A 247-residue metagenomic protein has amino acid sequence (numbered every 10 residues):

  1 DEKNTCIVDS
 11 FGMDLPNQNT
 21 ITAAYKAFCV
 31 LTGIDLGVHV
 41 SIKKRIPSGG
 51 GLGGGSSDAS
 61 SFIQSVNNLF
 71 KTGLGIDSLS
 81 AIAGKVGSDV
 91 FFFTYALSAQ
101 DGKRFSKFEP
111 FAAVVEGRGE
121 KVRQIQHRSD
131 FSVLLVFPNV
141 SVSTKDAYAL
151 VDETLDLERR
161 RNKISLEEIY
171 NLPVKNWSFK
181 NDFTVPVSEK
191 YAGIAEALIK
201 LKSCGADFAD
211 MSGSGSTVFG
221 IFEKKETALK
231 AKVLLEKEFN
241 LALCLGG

Functional and structural regions predicted by a protein language model:
D1-G50, N67-D77, F105, R128 (+1 more regions): ATP-binding N-lobe of GHMP and related small-molecule kinases
C6, Y95, G102-F208, E223-E236 (+1 more regions): Conserved, helical-rich catalytic subdomain that frames metal- and/or nucleotide-binding sites in enzyme alpha/beta
G50-A83, F92-T94: DPxDG-like acidic metal-binding loop motif
G54-G55, M211-S216: Glycine-rich beta-strand-to-loop/alpha-helix junction loops that act as flexible
G75-V86, N176, L229-K232: Short, well-structured alpha-helical segments that form the helix of a local strand-helix-strand
F219-I221: Short hydrophobic/aromatic beta-strand micro-patches that form the beta-sheet surface supporting nucleotide- or nucleic
